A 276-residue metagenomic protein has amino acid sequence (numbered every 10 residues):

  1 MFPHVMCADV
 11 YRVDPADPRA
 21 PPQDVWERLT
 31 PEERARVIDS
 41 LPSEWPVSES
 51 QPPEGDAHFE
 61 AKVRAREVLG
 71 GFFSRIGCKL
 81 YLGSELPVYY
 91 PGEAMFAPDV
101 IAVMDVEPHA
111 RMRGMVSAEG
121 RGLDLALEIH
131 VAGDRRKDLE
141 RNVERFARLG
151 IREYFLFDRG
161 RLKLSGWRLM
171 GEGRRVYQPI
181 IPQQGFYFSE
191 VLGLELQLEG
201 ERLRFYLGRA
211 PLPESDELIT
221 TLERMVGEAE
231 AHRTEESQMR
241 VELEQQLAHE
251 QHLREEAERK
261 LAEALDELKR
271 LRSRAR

Functional and structural regions predicted by a protein language model:
F2-P53, G71, V88-P98, V103-L125 (+2 more regions): C-terminal interaction segment
G55-S84, Y89-F96: Acidic-basic catalytic patches of nuclease active cores, encompassing PD-(D/E)XK and other metal-cofactor nuclease
L82-G83, F155-D158: A structural signal for short, well-ordered beta-strand segments and their strand-loop junctions that often border
R152: Short acidic/polar active-site loop segments enriched in Thr and Asp
